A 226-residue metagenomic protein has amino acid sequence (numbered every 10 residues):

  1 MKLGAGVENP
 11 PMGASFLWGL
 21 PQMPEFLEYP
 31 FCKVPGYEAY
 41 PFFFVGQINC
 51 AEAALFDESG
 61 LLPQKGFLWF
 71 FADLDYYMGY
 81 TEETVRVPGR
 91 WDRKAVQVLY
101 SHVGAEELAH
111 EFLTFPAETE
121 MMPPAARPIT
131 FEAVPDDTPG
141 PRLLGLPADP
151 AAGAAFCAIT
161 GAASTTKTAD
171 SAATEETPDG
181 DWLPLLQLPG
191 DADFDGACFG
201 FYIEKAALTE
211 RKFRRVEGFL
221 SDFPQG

Functional and structural regions predicted by a protein language model:
M1-G226: Preference for intrinsically disordered or flexible, low-complexity segments and adjacent hinge/connector residues
